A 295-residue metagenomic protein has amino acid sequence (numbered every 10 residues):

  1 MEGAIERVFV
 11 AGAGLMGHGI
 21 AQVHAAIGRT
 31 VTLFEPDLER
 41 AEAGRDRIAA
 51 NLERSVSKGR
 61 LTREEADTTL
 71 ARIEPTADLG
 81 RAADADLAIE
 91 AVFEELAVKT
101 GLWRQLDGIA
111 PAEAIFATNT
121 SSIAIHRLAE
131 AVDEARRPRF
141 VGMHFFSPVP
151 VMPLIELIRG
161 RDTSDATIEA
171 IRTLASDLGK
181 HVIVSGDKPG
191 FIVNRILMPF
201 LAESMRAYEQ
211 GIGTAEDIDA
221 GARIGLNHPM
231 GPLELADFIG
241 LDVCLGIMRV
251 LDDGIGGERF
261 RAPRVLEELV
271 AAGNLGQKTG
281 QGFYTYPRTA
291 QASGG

Functional and structural regions predicted by a protein language model:
M1-R54, K58: NAD(P)+-binding Rossmann beta1-loop-alpha1 motif at the extreme N-terminus of oxidoreductases
E2-A4, A13, I27-R29, A166-E169 (+3 more regions): NAD(P)-dependent Rossmann-like dehydrogenase/reductase catalytic/cofactor-binding core
G17-G19, K99, S121-H126: Short glycine/serine/threonine-rich phosphate/pyrophosphate-binding segments that cradle anionic phosphate groups
R40, S55-F116: Rossmann-like NAD(P)-binding element
I115-G186, F191-N194: Rossmann-fold dinucleotide-binding core
